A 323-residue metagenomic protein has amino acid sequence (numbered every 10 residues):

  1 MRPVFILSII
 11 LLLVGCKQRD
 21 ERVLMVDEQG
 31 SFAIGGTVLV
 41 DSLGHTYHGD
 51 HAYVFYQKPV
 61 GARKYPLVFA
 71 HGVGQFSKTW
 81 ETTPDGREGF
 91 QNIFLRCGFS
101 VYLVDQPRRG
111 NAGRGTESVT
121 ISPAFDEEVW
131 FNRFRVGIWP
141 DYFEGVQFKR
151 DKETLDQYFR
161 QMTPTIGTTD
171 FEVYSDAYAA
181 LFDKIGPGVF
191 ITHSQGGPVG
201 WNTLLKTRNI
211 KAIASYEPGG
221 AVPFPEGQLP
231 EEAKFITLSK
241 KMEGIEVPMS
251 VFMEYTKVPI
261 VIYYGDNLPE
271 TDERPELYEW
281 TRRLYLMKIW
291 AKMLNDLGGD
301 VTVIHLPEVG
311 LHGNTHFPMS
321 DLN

Functional and structural regions predicted by a protein language model:
L13-G15: C-terminal motif of bacterial Sec signal peptides marking the signal peptidase cleavage site
R19-A62: N-terminal cap/lid segment of alpha/beta-hydrolase-fold proteins
K64-V73: Short beta-strand element of the alpha/beta-hydrolase
R87-R114, I304: Conserved alpha/beta-hydrolase
T168-V189: Conserved acidic catalytic loop of the alpha/beta-hydrolase fold
I191-G200: Gly/Ala-rich beta-loop-alpha elbow adjacent to hydrolase catalytic centers
P218-G298, T302-I304: The feature captures the conserved acid-bearing segment of alpha/beta-hydrolase catalytic domains
G313, F317-N323: Catalytic active-site module of serine/aspartate enzymes centered on a nucleophile-bearing elbow/loop
